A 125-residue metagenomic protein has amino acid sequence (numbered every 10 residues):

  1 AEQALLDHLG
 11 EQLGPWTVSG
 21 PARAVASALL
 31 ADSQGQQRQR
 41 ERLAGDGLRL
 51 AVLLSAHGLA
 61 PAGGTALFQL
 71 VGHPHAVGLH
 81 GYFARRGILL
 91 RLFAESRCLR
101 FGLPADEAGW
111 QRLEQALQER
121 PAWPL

Functional and structural regions predicted by a protein language model:
A1-L5, H73-A76, D106: Short loop segments at secondary-structure junctions
A1-L54, A60: PLP-dependent aminotransferase class I/II
E2, A66, E95: ATP/adenylate-binding site constellation spanning eukaryotic-like Ser/Thr protein kinases, ABC-transporter
L9, L79-Y82, R112-L113: Hydrophobic side chains in well-ordered alpha-helices
A22, G35, H75, G109-L113: Residues at alpha-helix caps and immediate loop-helix transition turns in enzyme cores, especially N- and C-cap
E41-A44, L48, V52-R86, L103: Conserved PLP-binding catalytic core of the aspartate aminotransferase-like
R85-R86, R91-L125: PLP-dependent enzyme catalytic core of the Aspartate aminotransferase-like
